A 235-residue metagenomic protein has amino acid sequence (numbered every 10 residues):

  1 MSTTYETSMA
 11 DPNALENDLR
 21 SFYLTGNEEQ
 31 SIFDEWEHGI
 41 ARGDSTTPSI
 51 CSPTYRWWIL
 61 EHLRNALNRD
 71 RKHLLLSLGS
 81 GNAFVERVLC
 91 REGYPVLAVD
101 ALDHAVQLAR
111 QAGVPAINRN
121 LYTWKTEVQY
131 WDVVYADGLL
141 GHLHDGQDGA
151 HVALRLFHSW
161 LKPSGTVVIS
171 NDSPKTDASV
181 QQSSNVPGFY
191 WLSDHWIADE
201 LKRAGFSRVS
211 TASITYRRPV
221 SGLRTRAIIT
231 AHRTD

Functional and structural regions predicted by a protein language model:
S2-R69: Conserved class I S-adenosyl-L-methionine
L76, N82-T123: Class I SAM-dependent methyltransferase SAM/SAH-binding core
Y135: A conserved beta-strand element that flanks and buttresses the S-adenosyl-L-methionine
G138-H142: Short catalytic micro-motifs in class I SAM-dependent methyltransferases
L143-L156: A short, conserved alpha-helix within the catalytic core of class I
S164-N171: Conserved beta-strand signature within the Rossmann-like core of class I S-adenosyl-L-methionine
V180-H195: Acceptor-substrate binding/catalytic loop of class I
A204, T215-D235: Core SAM-dependent methyltransferase catalytic element
